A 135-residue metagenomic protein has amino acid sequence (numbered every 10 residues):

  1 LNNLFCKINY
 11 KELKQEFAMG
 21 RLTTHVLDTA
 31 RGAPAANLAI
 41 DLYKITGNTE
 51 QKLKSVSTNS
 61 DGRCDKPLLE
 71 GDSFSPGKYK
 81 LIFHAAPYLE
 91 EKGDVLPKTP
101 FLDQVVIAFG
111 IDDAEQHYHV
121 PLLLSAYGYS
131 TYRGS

Functional and structural regions predicted by a protein language model:
L1-A18: Short, Lys/Arg-enriched N-terminal segments with co-localized hydrophobic residues within the first ~10-30 amino acids
G20-A108, H119-P121: Beta-strand-dominated extracellular/periplasmic modules and repeats in secreted or surface-exposed proteins
G110-D112: Short beta-strand edge segments in extracellular beta-sheet folds
A114-S135: Compositionally biased low-complexity segments at domain edges in trafficked proteins and select soluble regulators
